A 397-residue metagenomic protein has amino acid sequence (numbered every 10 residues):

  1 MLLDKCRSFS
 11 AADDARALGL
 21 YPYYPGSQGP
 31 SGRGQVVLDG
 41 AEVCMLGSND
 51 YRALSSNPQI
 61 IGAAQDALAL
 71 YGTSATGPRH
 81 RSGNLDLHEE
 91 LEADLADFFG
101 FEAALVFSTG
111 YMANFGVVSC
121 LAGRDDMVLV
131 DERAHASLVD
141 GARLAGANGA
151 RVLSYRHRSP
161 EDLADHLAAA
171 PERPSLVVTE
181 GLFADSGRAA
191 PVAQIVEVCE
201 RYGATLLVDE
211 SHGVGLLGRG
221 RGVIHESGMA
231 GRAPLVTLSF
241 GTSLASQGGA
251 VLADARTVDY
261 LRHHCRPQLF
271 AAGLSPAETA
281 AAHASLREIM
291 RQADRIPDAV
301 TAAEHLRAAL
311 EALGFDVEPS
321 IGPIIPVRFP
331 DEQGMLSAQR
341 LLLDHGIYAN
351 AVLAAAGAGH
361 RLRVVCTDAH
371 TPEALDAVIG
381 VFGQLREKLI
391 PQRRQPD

Functional and structural regions predicted by a protein language model:
R7-T73, A204: N-terminal "arm"/small-domain region of PLP-dependent enzymes with the aminotransferase-like
P58, D66, L70, A93 (+3 more regions): PLP-dependent enzyme catalytic core of the Aspartate aminotransferase-like
G62, D66-T109: Conserved N-terminal alpha-helix of the aminotransferase class I/II PLP-enzyme fold
V117-A136: Conserved PLP-anchoring active-site segment centered on the Schiff-base-forming lysine
L153-V208: Active-site phosphate-binding strand-loop segment of PLP-dependent enzymes
G228-Y260: Active-site PLP attachment segment
G273-D294, D298, A302, E311-A312: Structural motif of enzymes handling amino- and sulfur-group chemistry
P297-E304, E311-H345, H360-L362, C366-D368 (+1 more regions): Conserved PLP-binding catalytic core of the aspartate aminotransferase-like
